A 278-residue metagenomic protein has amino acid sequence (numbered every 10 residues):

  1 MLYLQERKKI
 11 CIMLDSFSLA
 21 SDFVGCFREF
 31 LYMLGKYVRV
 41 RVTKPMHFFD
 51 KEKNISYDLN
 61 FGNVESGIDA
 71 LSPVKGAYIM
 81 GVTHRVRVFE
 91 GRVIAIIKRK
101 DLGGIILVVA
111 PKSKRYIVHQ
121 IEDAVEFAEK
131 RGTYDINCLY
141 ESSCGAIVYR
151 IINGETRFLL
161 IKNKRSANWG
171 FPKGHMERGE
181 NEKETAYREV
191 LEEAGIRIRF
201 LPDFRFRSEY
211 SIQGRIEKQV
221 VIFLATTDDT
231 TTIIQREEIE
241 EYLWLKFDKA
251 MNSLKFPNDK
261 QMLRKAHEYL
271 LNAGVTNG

Functional and structural regions predicted by a protein language model:
K8-I10: Polybasic, lysine-rich low-complexity intrinsically disordered segments
F17-L139: Hydrophobic N-terminal alpha-helices or hydrophobic patches in metabolic proteins across all domains of life
P45-K51, S143-C144, N168-F171, H175-R178: N-terminal first-folded block
A128-C138, N252, N258-G278: Charged phosphate-binding loop/patch that engages nucleotide di/tri-phosphates or the phosphate backbone of nucleic
D135-F158: Conserved N-terminal beta-strand and adjoining loop/helix that marks the start of the Nudix/MutT-like hydrolase domain
L159-N163: Short, acidic/hydrophobic/Gly-rich beta-strand patch recurrent on exposed beta strands that often constitutes part
G174-Q261: Unchanged
